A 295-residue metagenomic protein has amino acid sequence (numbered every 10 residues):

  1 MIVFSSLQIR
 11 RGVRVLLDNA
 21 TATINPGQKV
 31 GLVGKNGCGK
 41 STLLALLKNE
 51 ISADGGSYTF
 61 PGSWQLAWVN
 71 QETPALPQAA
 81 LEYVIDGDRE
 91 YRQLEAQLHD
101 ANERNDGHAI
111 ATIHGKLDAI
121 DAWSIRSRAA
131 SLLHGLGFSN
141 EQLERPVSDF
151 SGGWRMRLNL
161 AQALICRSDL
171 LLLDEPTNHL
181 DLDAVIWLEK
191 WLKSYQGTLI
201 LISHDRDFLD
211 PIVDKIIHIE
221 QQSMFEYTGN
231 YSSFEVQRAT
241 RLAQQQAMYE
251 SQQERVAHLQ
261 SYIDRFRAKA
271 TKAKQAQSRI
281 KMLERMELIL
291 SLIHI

Functional and structural regions predicted by a protein language model:
M1-A247: ABC ATP-binding cassette signature C-motif
N102, E235, D264-R267, E284-E287: A structural signal for long alpha-helical coiled-coils and helix-turn connectors that form the cytosolic signaling
H114-G115, Y262, A276: Alpha-helical segments in transporter systems
A122, I263-K274: Short intracellular "coupling" helices and adjacent cytoplasmic loop segments at the cytosolic face of multi-pass
E250-R265, M282: Short cytosolic helices in intracellular loops of multi-pass membrane proteins
A276-I289: Structured, non-catalytic alpha/beta "coupling" segments that mediate domain-domain communication and provide generic
I293-I295: Conserved small/polar residues in nucleotide/adenosyl-binding loops
